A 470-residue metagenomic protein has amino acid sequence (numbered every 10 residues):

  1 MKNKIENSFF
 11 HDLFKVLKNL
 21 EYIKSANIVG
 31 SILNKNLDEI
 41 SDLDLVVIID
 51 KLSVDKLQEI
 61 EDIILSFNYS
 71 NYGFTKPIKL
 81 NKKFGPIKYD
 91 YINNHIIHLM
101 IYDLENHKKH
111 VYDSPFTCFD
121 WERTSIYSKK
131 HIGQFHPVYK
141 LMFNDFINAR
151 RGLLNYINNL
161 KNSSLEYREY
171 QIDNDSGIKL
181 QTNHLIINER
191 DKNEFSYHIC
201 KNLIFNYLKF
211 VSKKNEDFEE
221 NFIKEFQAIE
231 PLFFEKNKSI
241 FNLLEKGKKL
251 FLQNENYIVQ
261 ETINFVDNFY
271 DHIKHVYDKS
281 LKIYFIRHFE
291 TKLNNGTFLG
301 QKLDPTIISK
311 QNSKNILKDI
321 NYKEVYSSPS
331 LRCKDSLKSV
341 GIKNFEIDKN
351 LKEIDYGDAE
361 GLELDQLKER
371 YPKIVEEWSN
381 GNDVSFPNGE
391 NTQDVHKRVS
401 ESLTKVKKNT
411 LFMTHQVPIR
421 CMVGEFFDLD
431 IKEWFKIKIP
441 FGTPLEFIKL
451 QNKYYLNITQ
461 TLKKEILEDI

Functional and structural regions predicted by a protein language model:
M1-I5, K56-D191: Conserved NTP/Mg2+-binding pocket subregion across the NTase superfamily
M1-N27, N268-H272: Helical scaffold of the NTase/Pol beta-like nucleotidyltransferase catalytic core
F14-L43, V47-D55: Active-site nucleotide-donor binding segment shared across nucleotidyl transfer reactions
G133-Y277: Conserved nucleotidyltransferase catalytic core and NTase-mimicking acidic/glycine-rich helix/loop elements in nucleic
I283-K338, P387-V399: Loop-to-helix element that buttresses phosphate recognition and phosphoryl-transfer chemistry
K314-V375: Phosphate-coordination/substrate-recognition cap region in phosphate-metabolizing enzymes
K373-D394: Short glycine/proline- and acidic residue-enriched helix-loop micro-motifs that form flexible lids or anion-recognition
D430-Y455: Domain-level recognition of soluble alpha/beta enzyme cores, biased toward histidine phosphatases/phosphomutases
